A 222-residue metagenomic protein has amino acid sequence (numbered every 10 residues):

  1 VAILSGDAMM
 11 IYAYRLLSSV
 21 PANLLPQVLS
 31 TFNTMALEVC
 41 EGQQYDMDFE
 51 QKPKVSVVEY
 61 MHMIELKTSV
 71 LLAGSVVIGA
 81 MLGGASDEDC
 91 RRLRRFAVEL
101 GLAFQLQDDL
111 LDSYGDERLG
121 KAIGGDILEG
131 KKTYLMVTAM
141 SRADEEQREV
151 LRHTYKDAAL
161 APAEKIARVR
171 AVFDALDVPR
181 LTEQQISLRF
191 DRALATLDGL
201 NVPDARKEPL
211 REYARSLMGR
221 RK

Functional and structural regions predicted by a protein language model:
V1-R152, S187-L188, R215-M218: Mg2+-dependent prenyl diphosphate-binding active-site environment of isoprenoid biosynthetic enzymes
A22, S69, E145, L160 (+2 more regions): Alpha-helix boundary/capping and short turn/kink residues
Q27, E59, L135, E146-V150 (+5 more regions): Exposed alpha-helical structural elements
S56, M63, V178-L181, V202: Non-transmembrane, amphipathic alpha-helical segments
S113-Y114, L135-V137, A171-A175, P203-R206: Short, intrinsically disordered/low-complexity patches at protein termini and at juxtamembrane boundaries
E149-L197: Mobile late-domain/C-terminal helix-loop "cap" segments that border catalytic sites or the cytosolic face
R189, A195, N201-K222: Short, amphipathic C-terminal "tail helix"
